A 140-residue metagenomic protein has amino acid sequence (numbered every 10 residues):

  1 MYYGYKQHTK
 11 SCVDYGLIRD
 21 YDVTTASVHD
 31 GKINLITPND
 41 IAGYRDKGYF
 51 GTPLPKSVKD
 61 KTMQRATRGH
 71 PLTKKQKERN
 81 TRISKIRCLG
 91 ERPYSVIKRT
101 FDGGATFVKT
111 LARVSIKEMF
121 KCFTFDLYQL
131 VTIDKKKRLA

Functional and structural regions predicted by a protein language model:
M1-K56, Q64: Polybasic low-complexity intrinsically disordered regions
L17-I18, T67-R68, L130: Short, acidic Gly/Pro/Ser/Thr-rich loop/turn segments
I41-G43, K47-M119: Helix-centered, glycine/charged polyanion-binding patches within enzymatic domains that contact phosphate-containing
A112-C122, Y128, T132-A140: C-terminal domain-tail junction helix/linker
